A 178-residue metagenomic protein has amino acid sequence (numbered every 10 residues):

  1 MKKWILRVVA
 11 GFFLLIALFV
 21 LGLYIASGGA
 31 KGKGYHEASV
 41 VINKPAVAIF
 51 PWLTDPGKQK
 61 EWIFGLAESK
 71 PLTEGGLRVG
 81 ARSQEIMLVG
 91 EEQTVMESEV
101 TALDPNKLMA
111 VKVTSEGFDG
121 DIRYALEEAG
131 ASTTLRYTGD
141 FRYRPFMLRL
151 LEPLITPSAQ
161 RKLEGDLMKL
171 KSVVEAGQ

Functional and structural regions predicted by a protein language model:
W4, K112-G165, S172: Beta-strand/loop substructures that line and gate deep hydrophobic ligand-binding cavities in soluble
W4-V8, F12-K70, E74: Hydrophobic ligand-binding cavity/cleft-lining segments
A38, E85, M96-A102, D121-E128 (+1 more regions): Hydrophobic/aromatic beta-strand elements that line small-molecule binding cavities or substrate pockets in beta-rich
N43-V47, E74-V79, T101-K107, A125-T134 (+1 more regions): A short, structured loop/turn motif at beta-sheet edges
A46, F50-P56, I63, G80 (+5 more regions): Extracytoplasmic/secreted envelope proteins and their assembly/folding machinery, especially bacterial periplasmic
A48-L53, Q59, S83, V100 (+4 more regions): Hydrophobic pocket/interface hotspot
G57-V95, L103-L108: Short beta-edge strand/loop motif at the mouth of beta-sheet-based domains
